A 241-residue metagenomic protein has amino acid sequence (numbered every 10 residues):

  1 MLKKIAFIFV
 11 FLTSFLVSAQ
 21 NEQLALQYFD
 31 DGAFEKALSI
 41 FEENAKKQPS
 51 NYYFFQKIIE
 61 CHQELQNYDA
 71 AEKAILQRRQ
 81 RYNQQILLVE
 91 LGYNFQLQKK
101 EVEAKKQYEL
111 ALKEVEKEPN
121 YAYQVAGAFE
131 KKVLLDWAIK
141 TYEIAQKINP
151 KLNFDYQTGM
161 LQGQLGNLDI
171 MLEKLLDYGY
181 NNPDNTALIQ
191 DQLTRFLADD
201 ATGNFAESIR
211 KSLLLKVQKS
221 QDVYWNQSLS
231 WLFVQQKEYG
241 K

Functional and structural regions predicted by a protein language model:
V17-K73, R81-I86, K106, D191: N-terminal leader/linker segments that initiate helical-solenoid repeat arrays
L24, I58, L91, Q124-V125 (+3 more regions): Structural register within alpha-helical repeat arrays
D30-D31, E64, L97, K131 (+3 more regions): Register position in tetratricopeptide repeats
P49, Y82-N83, E116, N149-P150 (+2 more regions): Short coil turns that delineate tetratricopeptide repeat
F54, L87-L88, Y121, F154-D155 (+2 more regions): TPR alpha-solenoid repeat register
Q80-R81, K147-I148, G163-A187, T194-L197: TPR/TPR-like (Sel1-like) alpha-helical repeat modules
